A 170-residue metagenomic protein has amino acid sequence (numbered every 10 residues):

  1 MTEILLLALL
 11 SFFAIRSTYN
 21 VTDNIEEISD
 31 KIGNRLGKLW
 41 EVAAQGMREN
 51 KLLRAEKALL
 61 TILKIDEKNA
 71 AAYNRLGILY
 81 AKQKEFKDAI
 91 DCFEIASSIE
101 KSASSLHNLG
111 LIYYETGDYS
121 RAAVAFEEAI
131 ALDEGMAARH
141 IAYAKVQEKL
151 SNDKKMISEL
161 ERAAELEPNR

Functional and structural regions predicted by a protein language model:
M1-R35: Long, contiguous interaction/recruitment modules in multidomain scaffold/adaptor proteins
I28-A71, R75-D88: Alpha-helical segment of the N-proximal tetratricopeptide repeat
R48, K82-Q83, E115-T116, K149-L150: Register position in tetratricopeptide repeats
E67, E100-K101, E134, P168: Short coil turns that delineate tetratricopeptide repeat
A72, S105-L106, R139: TPR alpha-solenoid repeat register
